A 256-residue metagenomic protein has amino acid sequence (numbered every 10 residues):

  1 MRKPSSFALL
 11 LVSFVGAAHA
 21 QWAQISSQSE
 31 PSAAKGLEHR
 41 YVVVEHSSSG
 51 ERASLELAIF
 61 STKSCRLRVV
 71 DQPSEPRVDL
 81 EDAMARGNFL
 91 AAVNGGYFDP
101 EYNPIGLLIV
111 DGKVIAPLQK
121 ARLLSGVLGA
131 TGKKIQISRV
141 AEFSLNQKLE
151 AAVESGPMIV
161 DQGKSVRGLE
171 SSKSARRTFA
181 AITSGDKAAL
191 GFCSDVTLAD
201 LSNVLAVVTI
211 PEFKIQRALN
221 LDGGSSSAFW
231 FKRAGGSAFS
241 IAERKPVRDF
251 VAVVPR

Functional and structural regions predicted by a protein language model:
M1-A8: Bacterial N-terminal signal peptides that target proteins for export
A8-A17: Bacterial N-terminal signal peptides
H19-Q119, G191: Zymogen propeptides
A53-L55, R86-N88, E154, A175 (+1 more regions): Extracytoplasmic
S61-K63, G129-K134, D161-Q162, I182-D186 (+2 more regions): Short acidic-glycine loop/turn motifs at beta-strand connectors
A91-G95, A130, R217-L221: General beta-strand structural signal in soluble alpha/beta enzymes
F98-S171: Active-site-adjacent helix-turn-beta-strand microarchitecture at beta-sheet edges that either contains or buttresses
Y102-A121, E170-T178, I182-N220, S226-R256: Conserved, well-ordered active-site substructure
